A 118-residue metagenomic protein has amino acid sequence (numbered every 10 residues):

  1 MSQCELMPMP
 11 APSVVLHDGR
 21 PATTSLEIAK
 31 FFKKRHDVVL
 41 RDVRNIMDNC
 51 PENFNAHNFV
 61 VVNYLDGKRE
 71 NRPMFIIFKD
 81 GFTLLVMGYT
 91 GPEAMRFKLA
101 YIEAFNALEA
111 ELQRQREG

Functional and structural regions predicted by a protein language model:
M1-E117: An anion-engaging/catalytic patch
